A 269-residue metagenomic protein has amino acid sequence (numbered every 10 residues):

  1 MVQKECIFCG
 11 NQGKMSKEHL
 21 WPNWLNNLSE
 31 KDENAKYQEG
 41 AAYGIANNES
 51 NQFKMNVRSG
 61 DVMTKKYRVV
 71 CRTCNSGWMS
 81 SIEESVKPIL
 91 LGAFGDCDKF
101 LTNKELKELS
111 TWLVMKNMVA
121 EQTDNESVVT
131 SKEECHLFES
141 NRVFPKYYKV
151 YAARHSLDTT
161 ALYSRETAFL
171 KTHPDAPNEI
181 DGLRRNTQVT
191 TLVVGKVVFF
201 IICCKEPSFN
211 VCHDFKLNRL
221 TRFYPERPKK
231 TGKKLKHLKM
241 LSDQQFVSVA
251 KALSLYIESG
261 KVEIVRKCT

Functional and structural regions predicted by a protein language model:
M1-C9, H19, A120-L137: Short N-terminal signal/transit or membrane-insertion segments and the immediately adjacent low-complexity/disordered
M1-S80: An N-terminal structural lobe/cap that precedes and organizes the functional/catalytic core across diverse proteins
C6-C9, L113, L192, I201: Generic structural hydrophobic/aromatic packing signal, biased to beta-strands
I7, G13, G60-M63, N103 (+2 more regions): A general structural signal for short secondary-structure junctions and capping/turn motifs
E39, F100-K104, K230-K236: Short C-terminal domain-edge/linker segments immediately following a structured domain
A46, L109-N117, K239-V247: Noncatalytic linker/hinge segments flanking ATPase motor cores
Q52-S127: Catalytic cores of phosphodiester-bond-cleaving enzymes
V129-T269: C-terminal, charged low-complexity interaction regions
